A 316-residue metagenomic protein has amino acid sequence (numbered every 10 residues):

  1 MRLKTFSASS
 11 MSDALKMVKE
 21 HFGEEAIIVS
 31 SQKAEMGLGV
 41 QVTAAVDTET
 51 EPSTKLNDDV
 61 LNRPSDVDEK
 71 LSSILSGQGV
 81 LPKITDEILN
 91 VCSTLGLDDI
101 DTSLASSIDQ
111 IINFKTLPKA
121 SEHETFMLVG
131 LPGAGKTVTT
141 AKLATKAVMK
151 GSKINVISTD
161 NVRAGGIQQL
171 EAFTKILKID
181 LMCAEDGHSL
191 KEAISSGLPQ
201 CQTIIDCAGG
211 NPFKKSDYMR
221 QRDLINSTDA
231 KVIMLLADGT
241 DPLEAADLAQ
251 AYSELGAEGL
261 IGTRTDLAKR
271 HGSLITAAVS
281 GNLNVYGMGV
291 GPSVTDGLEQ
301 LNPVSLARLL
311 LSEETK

Functional and structural regions predicted by a protein language model:
M1-P118, S152: Non-catalytic terminal/linker segments enriched in charged/polar, low-complexity residues
S121-F126: Pre-Walker A (Motif I) flank of P-loop NTPase domains
V129-P132, I154-G165, A172-L190, I194-Y218: Switch II (G3) loop of P-loop NTPases
K136: Conserved lysine of the Walker
T139, L143, Q169: Hydrophobic positions on the alpha1 helix immediately C-terminal to the Walker A/P-loop
K142, K146, T276: Active-site signature of alpha/beta-hydrolase-fold catalytic machinery across serine- and Asp/Cys-nucleophile hydrolases
M149: N-terminal loops that bind phosphate or other acidic moieties and the adjacent beta-alpha structural core
Q169, D186-S195, Q202, G210-K316: Conserved catalytic-core segment of NTP-binding enzymes
